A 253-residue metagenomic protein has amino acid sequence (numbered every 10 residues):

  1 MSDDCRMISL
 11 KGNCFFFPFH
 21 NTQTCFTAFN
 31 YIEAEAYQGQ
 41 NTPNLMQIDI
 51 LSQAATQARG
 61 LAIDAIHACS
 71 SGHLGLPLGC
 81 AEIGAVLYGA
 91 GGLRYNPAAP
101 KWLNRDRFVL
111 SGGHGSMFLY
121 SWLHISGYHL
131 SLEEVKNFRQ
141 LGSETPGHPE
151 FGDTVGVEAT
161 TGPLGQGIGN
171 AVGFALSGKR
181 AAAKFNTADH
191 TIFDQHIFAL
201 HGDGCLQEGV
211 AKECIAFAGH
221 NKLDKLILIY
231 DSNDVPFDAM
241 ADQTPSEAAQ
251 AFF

Functional and structural regions predicted by a protein language model:
M7-F15, E35: N-terminal amphipathic/hydrophobic targeting modules at extreme N-termini, encompassing cleavable Sec/SRP-type signal
H20-Q23, Y31, Y37-Q40: Low-complexity, intrinsically disordered or signal/transmembrane-proximal segments
N44-A58: N-terminal hydrophobic or amphipathic helices/low-complexity stretches enriched in small/hydrophobic/Pro/Gly
A55-S71, D231: N-terminal capping segment at the start of a domain
G79-N221: Cofactor-binding active-site loop characterized by glycine-rich and histidine/acidic residues
V109-S111, L226-S232: Short internal beta-strands
S232-F252: Long, well-ordered, tryptophan-enriched scaffold segments
